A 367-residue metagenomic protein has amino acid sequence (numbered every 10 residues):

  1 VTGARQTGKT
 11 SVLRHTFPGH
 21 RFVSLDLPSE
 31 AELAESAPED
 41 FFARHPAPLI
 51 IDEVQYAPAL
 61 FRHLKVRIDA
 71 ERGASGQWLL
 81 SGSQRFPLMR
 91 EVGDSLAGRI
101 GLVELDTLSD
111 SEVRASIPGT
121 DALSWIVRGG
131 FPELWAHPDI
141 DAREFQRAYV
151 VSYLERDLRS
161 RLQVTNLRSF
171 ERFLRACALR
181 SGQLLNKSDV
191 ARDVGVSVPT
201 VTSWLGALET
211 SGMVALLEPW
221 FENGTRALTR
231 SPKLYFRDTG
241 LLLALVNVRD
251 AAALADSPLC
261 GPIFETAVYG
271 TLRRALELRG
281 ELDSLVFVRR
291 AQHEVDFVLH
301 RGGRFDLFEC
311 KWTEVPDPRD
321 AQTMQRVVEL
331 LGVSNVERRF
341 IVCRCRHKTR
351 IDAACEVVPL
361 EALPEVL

Functional and structural regions predicted by a protein language model:
K9: Conserved lysine of the Walker
V12: Hydrophobic positions on the alpha1 helix immediately C-terminal to the Walker A/P-loop
H20-P48: Short glycine-rich substrate-engagement loop in P-loop NTPases that contacts/grips substrate
F61-L80, Q84, D94: Conserved catalytic/switch belt of AAA+ P-loop NTPases
F86-G101, P118: Short regulatory helix/loop adjacent to the ATP-binding pocket of P-loop NTPases
T107, I117, R344-L367: Domain-level recognition of nuclease-like catalytic cores that cleave nucleotide substrates
D139-F305: Accessory nucleic acid-recognition modules appended to NTPase machines
H300-P316: Active-site ExK catalytic segment of metal-dependent nucleases
